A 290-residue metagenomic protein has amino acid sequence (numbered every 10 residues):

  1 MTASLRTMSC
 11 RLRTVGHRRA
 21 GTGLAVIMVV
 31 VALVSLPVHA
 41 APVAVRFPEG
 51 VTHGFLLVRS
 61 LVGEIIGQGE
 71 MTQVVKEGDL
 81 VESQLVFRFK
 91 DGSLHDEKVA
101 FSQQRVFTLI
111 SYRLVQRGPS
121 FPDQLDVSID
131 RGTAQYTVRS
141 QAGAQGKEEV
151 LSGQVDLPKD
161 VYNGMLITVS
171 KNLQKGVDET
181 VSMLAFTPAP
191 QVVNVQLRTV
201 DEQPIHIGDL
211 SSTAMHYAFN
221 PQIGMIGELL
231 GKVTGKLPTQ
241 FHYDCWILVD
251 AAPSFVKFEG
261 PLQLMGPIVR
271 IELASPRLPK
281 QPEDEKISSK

Functional and structural regions predicted by a protein language model:
M1-R18: N-terminal secretory signal peptides that target proteins for export/translocation
L12-V15, K175-E179: Short loop/turn hinge sites at secondary-structure boundaries
V15, G21-G23, L80: Alpha-helical and His/Cys-centered functional microenvironments
G21-S35: Bacterial N-terminal signal peptides
A40-R131, E179-K290: Acidic, serine/threonine-rich low-complexity disordered tracts
A134-Y136: Mixed-charge (acidic/basic) macromolecular-recognition segments
Q141-V177: Surface-exposed beta-loop interaction hotspot
